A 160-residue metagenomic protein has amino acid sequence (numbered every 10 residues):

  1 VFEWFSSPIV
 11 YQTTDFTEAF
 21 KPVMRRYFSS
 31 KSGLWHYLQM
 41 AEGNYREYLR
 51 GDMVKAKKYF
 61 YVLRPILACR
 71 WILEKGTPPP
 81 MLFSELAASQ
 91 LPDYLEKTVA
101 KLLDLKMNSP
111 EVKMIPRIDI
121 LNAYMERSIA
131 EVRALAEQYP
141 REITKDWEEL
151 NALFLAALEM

Functional and structural regions predicted by a protein language model:
V1-D15: An N-terminal structural lobe/cap that precedes and organizes the functional/catalytic core across diverse proteins
K21-N151, E159-M160: Conserved nucleotidyltransferase catalytic core and NTase-mimicking acidic/glycine-rich helix/loop elements in nucleic
